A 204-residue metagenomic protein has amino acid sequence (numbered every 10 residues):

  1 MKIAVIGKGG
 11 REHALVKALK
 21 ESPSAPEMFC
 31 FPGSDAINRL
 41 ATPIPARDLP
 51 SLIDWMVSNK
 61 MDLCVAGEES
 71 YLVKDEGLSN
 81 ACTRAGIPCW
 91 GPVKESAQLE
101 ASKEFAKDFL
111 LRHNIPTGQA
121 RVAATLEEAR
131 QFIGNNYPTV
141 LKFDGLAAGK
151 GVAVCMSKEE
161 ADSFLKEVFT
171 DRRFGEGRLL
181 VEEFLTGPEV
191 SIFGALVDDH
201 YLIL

Functional and structural regions predicted by a protein language model:
M1-P92: ATP-binding N-terminal substructure of ATP-dependent carboxylate-amine bond-forming enzymes
S34-D35, G145-L146, L185-P188, L196-H200: Glycine-rich beta-alpha junction loops
T42-D48, R121-T125, C155: Short acidic-hydrophobic, aromatic-tinged amphipathic segments that line or gate anion-handling sites
M56-M61, N135-N136, F174-G175: Glycine-rich phosphate-binding loop signature in dinucleotide/nucleotide-binding domains
I87-G151: A conserved helix-loop-beta module that forms one wall/lid of the active-site cleft in ATP-utilizing catalytic domains
P116-G118, T139-V140, C155-S191: Conserved ATP-binding module of the ATP-grasp superfamily
A123, V152-S157, A195-V197, L204: Short beta-strand-to-turn element immediately C-terminal to the catalytic PLP-Schiff-base lysine in fold type I
